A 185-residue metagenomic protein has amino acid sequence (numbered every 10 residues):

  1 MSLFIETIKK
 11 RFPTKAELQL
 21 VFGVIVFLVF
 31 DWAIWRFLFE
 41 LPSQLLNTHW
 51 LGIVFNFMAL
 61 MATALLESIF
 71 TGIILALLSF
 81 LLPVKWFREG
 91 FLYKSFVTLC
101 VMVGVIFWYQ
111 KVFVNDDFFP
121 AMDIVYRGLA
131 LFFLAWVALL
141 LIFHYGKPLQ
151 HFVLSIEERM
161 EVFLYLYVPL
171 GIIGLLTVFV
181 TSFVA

Functional and structural regions predicted by a protein language model:
M1-L18, W86-L92, G146-F163: Membrane-interfacial, low-structure loops and terminal tails that flank and connect transmembrane helices in multi-pass
E17-W35, E89-T98: Alpha-helical transmembrane segments of integral membrane proteins, especially early/N-terminal helices
F27-L28, T63-L78, L129-K147, P169: Hydrophobic cores of alpha-helical transmembrane segments in multi-pass inner/ER membrane proteins, independent
L28-W35, T98-V112, L170-V178: Aromatic-anchored segments of alpha-helical transmembrane domains
F37-H49, I106-P120, Y145-Q150, L176-A185: Juxtamembrane "helix-exit" motif on the non-cytosolic side of transmembrane helices
G52-L66, V125-G128: Short aromatic-rich membrane-water interface segments that cap or initiate transmembrane helices in multi-pass membrane
K85-V137: Membrane-proximal helix-loop-helix units in multi-pass membrane proteins
E157-V184: Final/C-terminal transmembrane alpha-helix of multipass membrane proteins
